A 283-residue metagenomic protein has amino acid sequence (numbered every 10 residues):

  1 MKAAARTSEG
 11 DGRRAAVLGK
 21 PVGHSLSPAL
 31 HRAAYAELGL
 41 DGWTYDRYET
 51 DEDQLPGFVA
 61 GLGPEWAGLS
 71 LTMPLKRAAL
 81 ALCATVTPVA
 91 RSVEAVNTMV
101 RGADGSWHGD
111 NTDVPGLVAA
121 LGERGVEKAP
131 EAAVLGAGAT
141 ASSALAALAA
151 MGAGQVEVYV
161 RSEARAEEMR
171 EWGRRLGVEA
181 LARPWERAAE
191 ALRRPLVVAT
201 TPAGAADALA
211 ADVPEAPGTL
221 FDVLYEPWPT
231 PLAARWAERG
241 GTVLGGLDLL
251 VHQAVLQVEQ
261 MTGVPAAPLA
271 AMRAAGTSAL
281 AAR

Functional and structural regions predicted by a protein language model:
K2-R124, P227: Phosphate/diphosphate ligand-binding glycine-rich loop within oxidoreductases
T7-E9, V126-K128, A150-G152, A211-G218: Short, conserved loop/helix-junction motifs that constitute active-site signature segments in enzyme catalytic cores
G19, N111-V114, L121, G125-A153 (+1 more regions): Glycine-rich adenosine-cofactor-binding loop
L40-Y48, V156-E157, V178-R183: Short beta-strand elements in bilobed, periplasmic/extracellular small-molecule ligand-binding domains
A153-L176: NAD(P)-binding Rossmann-fold cofactor-contacting core
R174-L244: Rossmann-like adenosine-cofactor binding region
V223-R283: Adenosine-phosphate binding glycine-rich loop
